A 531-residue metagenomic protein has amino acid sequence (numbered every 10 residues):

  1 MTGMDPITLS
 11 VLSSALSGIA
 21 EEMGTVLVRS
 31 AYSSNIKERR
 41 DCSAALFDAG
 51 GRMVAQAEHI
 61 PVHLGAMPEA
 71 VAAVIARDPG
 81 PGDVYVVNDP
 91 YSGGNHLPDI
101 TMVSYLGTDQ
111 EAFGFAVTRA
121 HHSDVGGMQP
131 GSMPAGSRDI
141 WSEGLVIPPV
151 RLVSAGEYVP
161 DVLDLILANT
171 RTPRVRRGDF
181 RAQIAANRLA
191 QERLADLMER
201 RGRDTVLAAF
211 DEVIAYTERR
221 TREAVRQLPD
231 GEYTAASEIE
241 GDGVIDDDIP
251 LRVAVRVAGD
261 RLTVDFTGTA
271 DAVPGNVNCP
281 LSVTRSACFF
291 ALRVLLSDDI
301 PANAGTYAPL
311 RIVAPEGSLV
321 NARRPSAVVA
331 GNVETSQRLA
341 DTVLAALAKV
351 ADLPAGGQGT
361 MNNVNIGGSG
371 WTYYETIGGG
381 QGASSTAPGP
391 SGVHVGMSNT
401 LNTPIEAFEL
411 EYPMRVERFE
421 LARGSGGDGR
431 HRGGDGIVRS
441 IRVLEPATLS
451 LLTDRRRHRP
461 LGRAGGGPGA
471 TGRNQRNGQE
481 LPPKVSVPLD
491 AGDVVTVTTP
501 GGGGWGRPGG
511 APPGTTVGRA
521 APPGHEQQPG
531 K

Functional and structural regions predicted by a protein language model:
M1-P81, D89-T108, A112-T263, T267-K531: Glycine/proline-enriched, intrinsically flexible loops and inter-domain linkers
Y85: Active-site Gly/Thr loop motif
